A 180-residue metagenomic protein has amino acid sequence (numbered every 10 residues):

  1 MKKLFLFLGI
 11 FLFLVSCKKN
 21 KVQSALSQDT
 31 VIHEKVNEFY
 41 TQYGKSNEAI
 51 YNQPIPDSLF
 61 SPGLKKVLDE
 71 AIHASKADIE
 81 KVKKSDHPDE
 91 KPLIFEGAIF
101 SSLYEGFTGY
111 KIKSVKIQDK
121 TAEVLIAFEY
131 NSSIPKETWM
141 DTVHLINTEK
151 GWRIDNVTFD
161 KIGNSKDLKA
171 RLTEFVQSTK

Functional and structural regions predicted by a protein language model:
K2-F7: Sec-dependent signal peptide recognition, specifically the positively charged N-region followed immediately by
F13-S16: C-terminal motif of bacterial Sec signal peptides marking the signal peptidase cleavage site
K18-N20: Bacterial signal peptide processing site
Q28-N47: Short, aromatic-enriched amphipathic alpha-helices that serve as compact interaction elements
S61, V67-I134: Surface-exposed, charged secondary-structure patches
I112-S114, D141-N147: Hydrophobic/aromatic beta-strand elements that line small-molecule binding cavities or substrate pockets in beta-rich
D119-M140, T148, D155-K180: Low-complexity, intrinsically disordered terminal/linker segments enriched in charged and Gly/Pro repeats
